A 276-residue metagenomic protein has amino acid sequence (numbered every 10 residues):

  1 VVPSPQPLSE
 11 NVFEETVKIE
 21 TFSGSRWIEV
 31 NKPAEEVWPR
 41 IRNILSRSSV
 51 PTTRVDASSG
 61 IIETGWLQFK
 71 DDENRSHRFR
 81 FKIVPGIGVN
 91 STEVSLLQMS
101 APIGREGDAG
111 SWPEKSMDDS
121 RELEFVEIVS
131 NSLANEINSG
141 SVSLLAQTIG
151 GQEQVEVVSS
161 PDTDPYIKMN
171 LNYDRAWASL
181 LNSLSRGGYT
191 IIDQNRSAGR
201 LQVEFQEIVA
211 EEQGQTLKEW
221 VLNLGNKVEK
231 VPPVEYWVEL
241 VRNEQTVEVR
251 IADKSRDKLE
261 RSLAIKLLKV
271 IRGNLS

Functional and structural regions predicted by a protein language model:
V1-S276: Ser/Thr-rich, low-complexity intrinsically disordered terminal regions
